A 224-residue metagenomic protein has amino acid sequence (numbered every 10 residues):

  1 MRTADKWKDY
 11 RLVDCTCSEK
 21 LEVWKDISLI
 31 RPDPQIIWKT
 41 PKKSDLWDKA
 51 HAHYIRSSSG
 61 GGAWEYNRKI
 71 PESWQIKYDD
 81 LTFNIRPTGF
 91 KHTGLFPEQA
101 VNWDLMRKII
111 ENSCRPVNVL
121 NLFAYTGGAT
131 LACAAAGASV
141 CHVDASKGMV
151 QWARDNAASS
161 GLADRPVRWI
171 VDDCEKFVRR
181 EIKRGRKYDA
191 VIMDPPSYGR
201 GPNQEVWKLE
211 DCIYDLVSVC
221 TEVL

Functional and structural regions predicted by a protein language model:
K6-E22, L29-P97, D104: Non-catalytic substrate-recognition/targeting regions of SAM-dependent transferases
P97-R115: Conserved alpha-helix/loop element of class I SAM-dependent methyltransferases that forms part of the SAM/SAH-binding
C114-Y125: Conserved class I S-adenosyl-L-methionine
T126-A138: Conserved SAM-binding loop of SAM-dependent methyltransferases across substrates and taxa, primarily the Class I
S139-D144: Conserved SAM-binding motif I beta-strand of class I
S146-I192: S-adenosyl-L-methionine
K147-M149, V171-E175, Y188-V219: Mobile active-site "lid"/loop adjacent to the S-adenosyl-L-methionine
L224: Helix-to-beta-strand junctions that scaffold the AdoMet/dcAdoMet cofactor pocket in Class I SAM-dependent enzymes
